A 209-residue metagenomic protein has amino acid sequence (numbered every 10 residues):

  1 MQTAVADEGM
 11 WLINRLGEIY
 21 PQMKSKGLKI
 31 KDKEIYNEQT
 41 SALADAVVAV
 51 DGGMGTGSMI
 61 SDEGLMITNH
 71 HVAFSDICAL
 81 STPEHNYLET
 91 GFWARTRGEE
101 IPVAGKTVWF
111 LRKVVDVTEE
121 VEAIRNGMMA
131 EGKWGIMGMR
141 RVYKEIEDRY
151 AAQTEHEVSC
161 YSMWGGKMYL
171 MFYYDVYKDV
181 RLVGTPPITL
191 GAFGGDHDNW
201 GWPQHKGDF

Functional and structural regions predicted by a protein language model:
Q2-F209: Terminal presequence/propeptide segments associated with secretion/organelle targeting and zymogen/polyprotein
